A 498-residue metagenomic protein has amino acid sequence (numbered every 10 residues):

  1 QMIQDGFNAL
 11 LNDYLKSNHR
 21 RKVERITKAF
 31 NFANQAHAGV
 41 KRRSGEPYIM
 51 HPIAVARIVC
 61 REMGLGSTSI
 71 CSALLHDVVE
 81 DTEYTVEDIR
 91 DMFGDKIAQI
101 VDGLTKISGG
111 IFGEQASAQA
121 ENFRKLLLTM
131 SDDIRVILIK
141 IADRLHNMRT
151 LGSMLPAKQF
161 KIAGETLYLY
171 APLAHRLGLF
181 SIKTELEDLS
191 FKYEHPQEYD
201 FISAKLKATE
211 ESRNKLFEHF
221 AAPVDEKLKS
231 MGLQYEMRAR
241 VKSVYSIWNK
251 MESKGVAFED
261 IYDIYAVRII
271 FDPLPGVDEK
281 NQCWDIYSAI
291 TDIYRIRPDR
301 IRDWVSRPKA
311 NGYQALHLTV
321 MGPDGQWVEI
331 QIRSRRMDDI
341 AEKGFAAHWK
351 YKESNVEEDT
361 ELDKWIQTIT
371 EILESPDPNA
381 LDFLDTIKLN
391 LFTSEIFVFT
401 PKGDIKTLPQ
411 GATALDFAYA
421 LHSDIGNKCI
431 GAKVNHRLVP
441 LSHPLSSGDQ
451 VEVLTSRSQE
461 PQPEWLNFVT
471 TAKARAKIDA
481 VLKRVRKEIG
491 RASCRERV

Functional and structural regions predicted by a protein language model:
Q1-H19: Short, contiguous pre-domain boundary segments
I3-F7, V86, G94-I97, L104-V267 (+3 more regions): Internal insertion modules embedded within essential enzymes
D13-A29, T85-I97: Short, mixed-charge amphipathic alpha-helical segments
S17, A29-I58, S108-L126, K402: Active-site flanking loop/helix segments enriched in acidic
H19-E24, E46-I49, E62-L65, T129-V136 (+1 more regions): Structural motif
V23-N34, I49, I70, A98-T105 (+2 more regions): Short, well-structured alpha-helical segments
K28, V40-L74, V78-D88: Alpha-helical phosphate/pyrophosphate-handling elements in metalloenzyme active cores
V59, M63, D77-T82, F93 (+3 more regions): Generic hydrophobic/packing signal
